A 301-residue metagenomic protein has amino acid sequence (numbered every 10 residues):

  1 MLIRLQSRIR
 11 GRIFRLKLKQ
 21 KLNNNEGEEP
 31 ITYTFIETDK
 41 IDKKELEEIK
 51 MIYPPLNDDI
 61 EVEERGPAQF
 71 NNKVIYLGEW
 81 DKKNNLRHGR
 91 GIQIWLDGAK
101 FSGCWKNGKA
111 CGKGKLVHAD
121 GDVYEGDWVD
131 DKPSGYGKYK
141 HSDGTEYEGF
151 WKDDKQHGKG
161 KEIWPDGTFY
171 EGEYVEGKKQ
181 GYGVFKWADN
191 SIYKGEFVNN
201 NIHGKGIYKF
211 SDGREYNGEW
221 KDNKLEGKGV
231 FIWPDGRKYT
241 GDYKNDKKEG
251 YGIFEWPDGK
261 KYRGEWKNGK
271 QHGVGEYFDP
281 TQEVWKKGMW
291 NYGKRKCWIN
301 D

Functional and structural regions predicted by a protein language model:
I3-D301: Intrinsically disordered, low-complexity repeat tracts enriched in Gly/Pro/Ser/Thr and acidic residues, frequently
